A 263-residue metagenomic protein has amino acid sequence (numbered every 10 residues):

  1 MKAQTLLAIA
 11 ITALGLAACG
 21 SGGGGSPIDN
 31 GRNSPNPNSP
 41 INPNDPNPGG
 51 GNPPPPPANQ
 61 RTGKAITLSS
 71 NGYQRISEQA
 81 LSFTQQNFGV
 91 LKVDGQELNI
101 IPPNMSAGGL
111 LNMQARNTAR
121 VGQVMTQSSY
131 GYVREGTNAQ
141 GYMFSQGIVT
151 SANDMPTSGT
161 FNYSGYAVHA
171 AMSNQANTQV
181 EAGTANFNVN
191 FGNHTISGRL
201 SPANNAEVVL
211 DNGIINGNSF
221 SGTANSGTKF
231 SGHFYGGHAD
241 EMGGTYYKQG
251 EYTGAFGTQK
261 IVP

Functional and structural regions predicted by a protein language model:
M1-L7: Bacterial N-terminal signal peptides that target proteins for export
K2, G20-P263: Mature soluble binding/inhibitory domains
G15-A18: C-terminal motif of bacterial Sec signal peptides marking the signal peptidase cleavage site
